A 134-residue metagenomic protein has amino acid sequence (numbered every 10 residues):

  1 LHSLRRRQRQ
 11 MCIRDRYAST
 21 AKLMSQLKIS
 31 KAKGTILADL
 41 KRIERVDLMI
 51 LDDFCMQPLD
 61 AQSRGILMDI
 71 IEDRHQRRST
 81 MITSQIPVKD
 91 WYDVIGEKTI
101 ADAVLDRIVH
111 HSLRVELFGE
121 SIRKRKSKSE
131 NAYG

Functional and structural regions predicted by a protein language model:
L1-I13: Single conserved hydrophobic/aromatic residue that forms the stacking wall/gate of nucleotide- or nucleobase-binding
R5, A38-D47: Short basic/glycine-enriched coil/helix segment immediately N-terminal to the Walker B
R9, V46-D47, R78, S112: Short, well-ordered alpha-helix to beta-strand connector turns
R14-L23: Short beta-strand-centered segment that lines the nucleotide-binding/catalytic pocket of NTP-utilizing
L23-K41, F54-G134: Replace "adjacent to P-loop NTPase cores in ATP/GTP-dependent enzymes" with "adjacent to NTP-binding cores
